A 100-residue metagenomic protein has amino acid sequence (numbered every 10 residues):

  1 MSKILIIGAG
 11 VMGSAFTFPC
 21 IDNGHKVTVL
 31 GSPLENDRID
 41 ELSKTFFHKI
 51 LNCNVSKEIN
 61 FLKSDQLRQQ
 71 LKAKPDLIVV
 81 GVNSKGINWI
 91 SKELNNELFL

Functional and structural regions predicted by a protein language model:
M1-N54, I59-L62, Q66-Q69: NAD(P)+-binding Rossmann beta1-loop-alpha1 motif at the extreme N-terminus of oxidoreductases
V55-L100: Rossmann-like NAD(P)-binding element
